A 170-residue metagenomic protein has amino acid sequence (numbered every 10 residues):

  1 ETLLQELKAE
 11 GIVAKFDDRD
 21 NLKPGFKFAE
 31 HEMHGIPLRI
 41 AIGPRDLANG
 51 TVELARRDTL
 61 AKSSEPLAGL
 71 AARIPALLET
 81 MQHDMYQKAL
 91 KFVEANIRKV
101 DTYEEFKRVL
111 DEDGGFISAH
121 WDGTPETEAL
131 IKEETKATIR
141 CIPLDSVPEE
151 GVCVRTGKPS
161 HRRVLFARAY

Functional and structural regions predicted by a protein language model:
E1-Y170: NTP/phosphate- and nucleic-acid-binding module
